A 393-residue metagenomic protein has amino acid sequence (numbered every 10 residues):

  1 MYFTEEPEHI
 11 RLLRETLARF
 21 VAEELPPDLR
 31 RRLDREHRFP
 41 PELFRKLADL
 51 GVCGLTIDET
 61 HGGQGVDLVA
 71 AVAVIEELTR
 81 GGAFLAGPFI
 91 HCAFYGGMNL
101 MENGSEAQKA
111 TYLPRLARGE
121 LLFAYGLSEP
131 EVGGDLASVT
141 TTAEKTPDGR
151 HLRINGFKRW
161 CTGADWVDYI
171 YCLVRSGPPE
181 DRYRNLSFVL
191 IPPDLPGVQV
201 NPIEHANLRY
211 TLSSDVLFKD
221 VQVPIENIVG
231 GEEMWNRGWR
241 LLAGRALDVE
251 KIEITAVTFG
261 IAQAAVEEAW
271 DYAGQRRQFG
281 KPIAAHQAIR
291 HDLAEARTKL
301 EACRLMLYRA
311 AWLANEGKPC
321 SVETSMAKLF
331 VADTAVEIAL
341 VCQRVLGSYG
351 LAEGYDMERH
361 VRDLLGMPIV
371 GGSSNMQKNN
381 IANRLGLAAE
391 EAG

Functional and structural regions predicted by a protein language model:
Y2-E8, L13, Q199-E301, M367 (+1 more regions): Glycine-rich beta->alpha junctions and the first turn(s) of the following alpha-helix
Y2-F3, R14, A73-V74, Y95 (+2 more regions): Glycine-rich phosphate/cofactor-binding loops in nucleotide/flavin-utilizing enzymes
D28-R35, W270, G274-K281, R297-F330 (+2 more regions): C-terminal helix-coil-helix/basic helical segment that borders enzyme active sites and/or dimer interfaces and provides
D49-G119, T162-Y169, A314, K318 (+1 more regions): Internal helix-loop-helix
G119-L127: A short, Trp-centered hydrophobic/proline-enriched beta-strand micro-motif
V132-D135, R150-L152: Hydrophobic, small-residue-rich alpha-helical packing segments that form membrane-like cores
T141-K145: A structural signal for short hydrophobic beta-strand segments in well-ordered beta-sheet cores
H151, N155-N201: A short core secondary-structure module
